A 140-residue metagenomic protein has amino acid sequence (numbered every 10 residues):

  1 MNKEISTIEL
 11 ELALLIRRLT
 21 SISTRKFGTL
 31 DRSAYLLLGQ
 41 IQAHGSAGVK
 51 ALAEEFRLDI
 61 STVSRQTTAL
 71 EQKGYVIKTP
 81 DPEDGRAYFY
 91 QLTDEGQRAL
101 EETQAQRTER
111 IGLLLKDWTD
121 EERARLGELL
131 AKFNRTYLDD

Functional and structural regions predicted by a protein language model:
M1-R32: N-terminal leader segment of winged-helix/HTH proteins
T20-T62, T67, Q72-K73: N-terminal helix-turn-helix DNA-binding core of bacterial DNA-binding proteins
R25, L114-L115, Y137-D140: Amphipathic alpha-helical linker/stalk segments
G39-A43, Q104, A131: Short, locally clustered residues in the helix-turn-helix/winged-helix DNA-binding domain
A69-A124, E128: Charged, amphipathic alpha-helical coiled-coil/dimerization segments
A124-D140: Exposed, interaction-prone assembly regions rather than primary DNA-binding/catalytic cores
